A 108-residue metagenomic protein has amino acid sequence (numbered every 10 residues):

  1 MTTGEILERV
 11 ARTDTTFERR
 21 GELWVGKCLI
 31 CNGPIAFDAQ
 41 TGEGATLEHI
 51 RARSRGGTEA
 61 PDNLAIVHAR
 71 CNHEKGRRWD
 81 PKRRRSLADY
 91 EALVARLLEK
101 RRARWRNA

Functional and structural regions predicted by a protein language model:
M1-N32: Short, charged surface segments at domain edges that flank catalytic/cofactor-binding sites
V10-T13, S54-A65, H73-A108: Polybasic, low-complexity binding patches
L23, D38, E74: Residue-level signal for short amphipathic helical patches enriched in basic/charged and nearby hydrophobic residues
K27, T46, V67: The −1 position to Zn-ligating cysteines in a subset of zinc-ribbon hairpins
N32-G33, N72: Cys/His-coordinated zinc-binding microdomains
G33-L64: Histidine-centered nuclease catalytic patch
H49, H68, N72: Histidine-centered active-site/metal-ligand motif
